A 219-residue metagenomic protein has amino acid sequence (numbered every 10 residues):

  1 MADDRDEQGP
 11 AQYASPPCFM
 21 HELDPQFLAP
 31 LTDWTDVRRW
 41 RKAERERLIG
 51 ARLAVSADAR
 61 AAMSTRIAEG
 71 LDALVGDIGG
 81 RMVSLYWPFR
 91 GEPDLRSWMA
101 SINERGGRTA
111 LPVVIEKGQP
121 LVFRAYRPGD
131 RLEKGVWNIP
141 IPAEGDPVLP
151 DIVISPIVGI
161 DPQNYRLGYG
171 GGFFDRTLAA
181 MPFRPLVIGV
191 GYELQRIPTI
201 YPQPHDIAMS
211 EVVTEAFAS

Functional and structural regions predicted by a protein language model:
M1-R39, A43, G50-A54, V148-V153 (+2 more regions): Surface-exposed, charge/polar-rich loops and edge strands
A2-V148: N-terminal active-site beta-alpha-beta segment that forms phosphate/nucleotide-binding and substrate-recognition loops
Y86, P156, E215: Conserved residues at the C-terminal ends of beta-strands
P88-G91, V158-P162: Short glycine-rich anion-binding loops that position phosphate/pyrophosphate groups of nucleotides and phosphorylated
E92, E116, F174, L194-Q195: Alpha-helix N-cap/helix-start and coil->helix boundary motif
D130, G159, Q163-L167: Short, flexible coil/turn micro-motifs enriched in small/turn-prone residues
P140-P142, P156, A180: Mid-sequence acidic-hydrophobic segments that form the walls of catalytic/ligand-binding cavities or oligomerization
